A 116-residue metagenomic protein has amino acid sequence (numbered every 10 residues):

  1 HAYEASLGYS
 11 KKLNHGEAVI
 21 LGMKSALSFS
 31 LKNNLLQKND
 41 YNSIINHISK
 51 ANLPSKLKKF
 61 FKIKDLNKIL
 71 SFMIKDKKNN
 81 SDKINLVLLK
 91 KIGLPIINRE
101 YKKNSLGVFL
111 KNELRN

Functional and structural regions predicted by a protein language model:
H1, L21, S71: Short, contiguous clusters of charged residues that form electrostatic/catalytic patches at enzyme active sites, used
H1-K12: Oxyanion-binding "anion nests"
E4-A5, K24-K32: Short glycine/serine- and small hydrophobic-enriched flexible loop segments
S10, S30-L35: Inter-helical turn/loop segments and adjacent helix faces that build the functional surface of alpha-helical bundle
K12-G16, N79: Structural motif
G16-S25: Small-residue-rich helix-loop
L35-N116: C-terminal charged capping/lid subdomain of soluble metabolic enzymes
